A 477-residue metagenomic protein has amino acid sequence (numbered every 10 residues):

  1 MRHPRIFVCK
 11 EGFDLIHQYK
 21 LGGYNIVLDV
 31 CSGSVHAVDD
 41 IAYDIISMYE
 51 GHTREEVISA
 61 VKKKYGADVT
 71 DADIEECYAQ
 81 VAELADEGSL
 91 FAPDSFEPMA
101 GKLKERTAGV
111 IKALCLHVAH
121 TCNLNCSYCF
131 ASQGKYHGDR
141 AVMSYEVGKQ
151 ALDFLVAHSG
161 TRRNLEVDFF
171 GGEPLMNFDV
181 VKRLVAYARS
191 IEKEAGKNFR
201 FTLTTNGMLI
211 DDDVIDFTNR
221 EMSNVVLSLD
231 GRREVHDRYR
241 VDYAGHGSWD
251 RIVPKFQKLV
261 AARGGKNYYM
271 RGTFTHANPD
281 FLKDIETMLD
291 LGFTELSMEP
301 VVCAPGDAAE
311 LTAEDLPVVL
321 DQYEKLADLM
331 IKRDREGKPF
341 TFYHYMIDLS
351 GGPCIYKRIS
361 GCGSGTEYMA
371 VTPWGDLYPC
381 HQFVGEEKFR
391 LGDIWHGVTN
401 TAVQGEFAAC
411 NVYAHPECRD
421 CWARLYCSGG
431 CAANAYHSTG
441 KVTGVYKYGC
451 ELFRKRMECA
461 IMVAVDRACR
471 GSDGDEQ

Functional and structural regions predicted by a protein language model:
M1-Y49: Acidic, low-complexity/disordered tracts enriched in E/D and polar residues
R2, R238-D250, Q257, A261-Y368 (+1 more regions): Radical SAM enzyme [4Fe-4S]-AdoMet core and its adjacent flexible, acidic and glycine-rich loops/tails across
C31-V69, D73: Short amphipathic alpha-helical interface segments
D68-V69, E75-L84, S89-A92, E97-D216 (+1 more regions): Conserved alpha-helical substructure of the radical SAM core
G148, L152-D168, N177-V301: Radical SAM/AdoMet-radical enzyme domain recognition
L152-F170, F407, G444-Q477: Short Fe-S-cluster ligation motifs
P317-G351, H381-S428: C-terminal accessory region of radical SAM enzymes
A408-C459: Cysteine-cluster motifs in flexible loop/terminal segments that predominantly coordinate metals
